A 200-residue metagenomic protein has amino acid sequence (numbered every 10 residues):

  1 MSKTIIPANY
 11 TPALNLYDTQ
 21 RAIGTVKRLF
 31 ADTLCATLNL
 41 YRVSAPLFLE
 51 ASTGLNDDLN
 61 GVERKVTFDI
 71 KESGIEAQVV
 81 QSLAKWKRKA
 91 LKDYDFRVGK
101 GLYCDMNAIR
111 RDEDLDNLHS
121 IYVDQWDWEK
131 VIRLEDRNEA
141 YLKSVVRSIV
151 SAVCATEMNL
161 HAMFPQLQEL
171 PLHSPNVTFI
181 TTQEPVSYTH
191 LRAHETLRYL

Functional and structural regions predicted by a protein language model:
S2-H119, D127-V131: Class II aminoacyl-tRNA synthetase-like tRNA-binding/catalytic domains
R21, D136-R137, E195: A generic structural signal for alpha-helix starts
R28, D32, A36, S144 (+2 more regions): Charged/polar, solvent-exposed surface patches and flexible loops
M106-D112, V123, V131-H161: Intrinsically disordered, low-complexity linker/loop segments enriched in Gly/Pro and charged/polar residues
T156-Y188: Alpha-helical scaffold segments that mediate packing/assembly in large oligomeric complexes
T189-T196: Conserved small/polar residues in nucleotide/adenosyl-binding loops
